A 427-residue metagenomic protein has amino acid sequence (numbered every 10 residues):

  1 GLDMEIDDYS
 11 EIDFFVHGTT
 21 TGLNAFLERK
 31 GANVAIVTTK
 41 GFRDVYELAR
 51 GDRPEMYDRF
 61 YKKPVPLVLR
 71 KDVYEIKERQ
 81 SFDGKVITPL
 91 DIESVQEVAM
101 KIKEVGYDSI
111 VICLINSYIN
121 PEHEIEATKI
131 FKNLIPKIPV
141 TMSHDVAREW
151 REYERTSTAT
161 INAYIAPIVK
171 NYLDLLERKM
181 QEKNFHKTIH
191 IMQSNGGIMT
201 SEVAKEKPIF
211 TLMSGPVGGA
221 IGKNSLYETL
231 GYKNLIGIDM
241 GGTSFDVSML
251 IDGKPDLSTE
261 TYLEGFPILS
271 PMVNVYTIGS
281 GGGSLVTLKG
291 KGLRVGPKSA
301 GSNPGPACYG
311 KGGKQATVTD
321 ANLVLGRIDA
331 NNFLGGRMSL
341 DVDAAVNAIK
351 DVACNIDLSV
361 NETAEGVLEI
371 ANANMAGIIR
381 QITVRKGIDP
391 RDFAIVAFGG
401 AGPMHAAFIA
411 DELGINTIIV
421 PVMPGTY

Functional and structural regions predicted by a protein language model:
G1-Y427: N-terminally biased helix-coil "hinge/interface" segments that flank
